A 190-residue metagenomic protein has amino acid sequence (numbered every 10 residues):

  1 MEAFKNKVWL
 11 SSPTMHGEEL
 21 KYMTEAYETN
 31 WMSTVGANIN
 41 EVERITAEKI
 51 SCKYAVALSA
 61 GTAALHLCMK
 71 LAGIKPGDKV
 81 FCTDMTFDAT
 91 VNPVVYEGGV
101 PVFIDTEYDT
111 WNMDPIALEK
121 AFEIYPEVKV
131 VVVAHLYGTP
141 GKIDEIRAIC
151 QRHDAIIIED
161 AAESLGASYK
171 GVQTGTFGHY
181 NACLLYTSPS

Functional and structural regions predicted by a protein language model:
M1-M32: N-terminal "arm"/small-domain region of PLP-dependent enzymes with the aminotransferase-like
K21, E25-E28, A37-S51, I116-I124 (+2 more regions): Replace "anionic and nucleotidyl ligands
V35-K79, P93-V95, F103: Phosphate-binding glycine-rich loop
S59, V132-A134, A182-L184: Short beta-strand segments
K70-R152, I156-A161, S168: PLP-dependent aminotransferase-like
T176: Active-site nucleotide-sugar/metal-binding loop of Leloir-type enzymes
Y186-S190: Conserved small/polar residues in nucleotide/adenosyl-binding loops
